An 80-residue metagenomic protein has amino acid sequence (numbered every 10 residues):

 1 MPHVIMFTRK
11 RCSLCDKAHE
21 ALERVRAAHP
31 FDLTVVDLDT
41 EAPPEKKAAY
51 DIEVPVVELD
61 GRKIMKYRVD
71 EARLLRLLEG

Functional and structural regions predicted by a protein language model:
M1-R24: Local sequence-structure signature of Cys/Sec-based thiol-disulfide redox active-site neighborhoods
V25-H29: A short, Lys/Arg-enriched amphipathic alpha-helix followed by its capping loop at the start of a domain
F31-P43: Thiol-based oxidoreductase modules, predominantly thioredoxin-like and allied folds used for disulfide exchange
T40-E41, E45, R68-D70: N-terminal, polar/charged subdomain of small-to-medium soluble alpha/beta proteins
E45-A49, L75: Short amphipathic alpha-helix with an adjacent loop that forms part of the alpha/beta core around
A48-V57: Structural micro-motif
L59-G80: Non-catalytic, surface beta->alpha helical segment in thiol-disulfide oxidoreductase systems
